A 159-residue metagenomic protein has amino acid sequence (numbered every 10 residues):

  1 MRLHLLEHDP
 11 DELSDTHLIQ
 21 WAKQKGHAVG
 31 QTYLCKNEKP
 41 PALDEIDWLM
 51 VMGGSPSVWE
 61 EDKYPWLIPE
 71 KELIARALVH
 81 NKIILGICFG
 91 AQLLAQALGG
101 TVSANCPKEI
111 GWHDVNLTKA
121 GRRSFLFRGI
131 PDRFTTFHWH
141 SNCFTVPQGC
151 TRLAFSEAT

Functional and structural regions predicted by a protein language model:
M1-H80: N-terminal beta1-alpha1 cap of cysteine-dependent amidohydrolase-like domains
E12-L13, Q92, T145, T159: Short alpha-helical
V29-P40, I87, K108, G149-E157: Phosphate-binding glycine-rich loops and adjacent basic patches that engage nucleotide phosphates, nucleic-acid
K39-D44, L93-A95, T145-G149: Short loop/helix-cap segments at secondary-structure boundaries that form the rim of catalytic
M52-S124: Cysteine-nucleophile active-site neighborhood
L98-T159: Pocket-forming structural segment of enzyme catalytic cores
